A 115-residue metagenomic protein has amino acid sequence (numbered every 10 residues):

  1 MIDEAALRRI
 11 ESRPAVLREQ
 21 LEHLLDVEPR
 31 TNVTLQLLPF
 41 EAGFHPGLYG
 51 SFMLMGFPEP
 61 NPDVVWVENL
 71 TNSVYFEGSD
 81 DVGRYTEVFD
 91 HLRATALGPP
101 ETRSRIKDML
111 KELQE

Functional and structural regions predicted by a protein language model:
M1-E115: Hydrophobic protein-protein interaction segments
